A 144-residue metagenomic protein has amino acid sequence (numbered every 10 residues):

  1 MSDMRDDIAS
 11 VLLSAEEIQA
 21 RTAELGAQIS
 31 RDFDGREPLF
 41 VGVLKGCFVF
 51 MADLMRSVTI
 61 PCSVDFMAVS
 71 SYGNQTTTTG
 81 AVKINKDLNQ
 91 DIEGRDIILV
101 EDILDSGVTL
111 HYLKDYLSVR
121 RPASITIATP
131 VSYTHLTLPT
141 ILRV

Functional and structural regions predicted by a protein language model:
M1-E37: Active-site-facing substrate-recognition patch
S10, D32, R56, N74 (+2 more regions): Short secondary-structure boundary/capping segments
I18, F40, A68, L99-D102: Generic structural signal for small/hydrophobic residues in well-ordered secondary structure, especially within
T22, P61-I97, V108-Y112: Short, glycine/charge-rich flexible loops or terminal/linker lids adjacent to PRPP-binding catalytic cores
Q28-N74: Conserved PRPP/pyrophosphate-binding segment of the phosphoribosyltransferase/PRPP-pathway fold
E93-R121, T126-I127: Internal catalytic-core helix/loop-beta-alpha segment that presents or stabilizes conserved functional determinants
T134-T140: Conserved small/polar residues in nucleotide/adenosyl-binding loops
